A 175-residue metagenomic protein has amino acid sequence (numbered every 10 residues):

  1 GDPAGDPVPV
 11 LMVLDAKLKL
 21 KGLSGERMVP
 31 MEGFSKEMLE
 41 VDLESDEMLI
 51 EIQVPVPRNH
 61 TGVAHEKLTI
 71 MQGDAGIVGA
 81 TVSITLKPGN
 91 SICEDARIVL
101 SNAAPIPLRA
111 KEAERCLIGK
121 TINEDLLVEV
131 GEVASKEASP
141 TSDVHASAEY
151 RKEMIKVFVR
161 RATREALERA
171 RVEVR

Functional and structural regions predicted by a protein language model:
G1-R175: C-terminal structural segment of proteins
